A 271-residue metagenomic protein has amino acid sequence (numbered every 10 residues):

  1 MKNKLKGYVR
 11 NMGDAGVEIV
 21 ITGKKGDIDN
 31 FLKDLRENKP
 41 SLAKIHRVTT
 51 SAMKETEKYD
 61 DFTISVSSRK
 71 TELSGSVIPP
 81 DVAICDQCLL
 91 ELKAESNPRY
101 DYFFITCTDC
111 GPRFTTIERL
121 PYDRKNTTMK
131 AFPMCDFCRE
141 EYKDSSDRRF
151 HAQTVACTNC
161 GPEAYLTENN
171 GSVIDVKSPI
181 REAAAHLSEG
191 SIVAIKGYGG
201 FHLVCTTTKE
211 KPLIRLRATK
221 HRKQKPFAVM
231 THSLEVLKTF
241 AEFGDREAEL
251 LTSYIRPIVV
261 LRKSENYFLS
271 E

Functional and structural regions predicted by a protein language model:
M1-Y165: Intrinsically disordered, low-complexity, mixed-charge
G13, I192, G200-Y267: A phosphate-binding glycine/aspartate-rich beta-alpha loop in the early core of alpha/beta enzymes
I28, I180, K209-L213: Amphipathic alpha-helical segments in well-structured domains
D60-D61, N97-P98, T115-P121, E168 (+4 more regions): Short acidic, glycine/serine/threonine-rich loops at helix termini
V77, P98, T127, T158 (+5 more regions): Solvent-exposed alpha-helices and their adjacent loops that cap or buttress functional pockets in soluble metabolic
R99-Y102, T128-K130, R149-A152, P162 (+6 more regions): Phosphodiester-processing cores and adjacent nucleic acid-binding clamps
F104, R113-T115, E163-Y165, S191-A194 (+2 more regions): Structural motif
C160-E189: N- or domain-start disorder-to-order transition segments that initiate the globular core
